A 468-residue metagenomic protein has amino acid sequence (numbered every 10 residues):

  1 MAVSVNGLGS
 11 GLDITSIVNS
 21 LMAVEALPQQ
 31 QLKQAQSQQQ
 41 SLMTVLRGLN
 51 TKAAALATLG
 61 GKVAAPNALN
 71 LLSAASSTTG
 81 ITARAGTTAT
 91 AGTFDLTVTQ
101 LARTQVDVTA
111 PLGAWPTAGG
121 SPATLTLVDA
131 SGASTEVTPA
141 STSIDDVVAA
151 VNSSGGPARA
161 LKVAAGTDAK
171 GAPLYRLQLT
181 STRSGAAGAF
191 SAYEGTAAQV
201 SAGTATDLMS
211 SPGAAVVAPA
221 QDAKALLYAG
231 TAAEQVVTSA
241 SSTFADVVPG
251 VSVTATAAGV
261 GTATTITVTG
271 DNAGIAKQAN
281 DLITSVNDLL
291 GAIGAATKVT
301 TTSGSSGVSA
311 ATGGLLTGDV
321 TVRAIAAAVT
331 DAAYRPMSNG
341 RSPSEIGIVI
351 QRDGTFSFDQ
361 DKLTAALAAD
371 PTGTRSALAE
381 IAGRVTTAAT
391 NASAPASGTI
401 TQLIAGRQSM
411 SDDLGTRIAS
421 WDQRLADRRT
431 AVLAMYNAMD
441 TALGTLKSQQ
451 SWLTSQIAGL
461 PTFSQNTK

Functional and structural regions predicted by a protein language model:
M1-K33, S37, N50, A54 (+4 more regions): Bacterial flagellar/type III secretion structural subunits and associated motility module proteins, recognized via
Q40-M43: Juxtamembrane membrane-water interface segments immediately C-terminal to a transmembrane helix
V45-G48, G444-L446: Amphipathic, heptad-repeat-like alpha-helical segments
A165, T297-V308: Short, glycine/acidic-rich hinge or "gate" loops at secondary-structure transitions that mediate conformational
G188-F190, A332, L446-T454: Amphipathic alpha-helical coiled-coil segments
G294-T297, T301, R429-D440, Q449-I457 (+1 more regions): Structured, hydrophobic secondary-structure cores that serve as assembly/anchoring elements
Q423, N437, T441-G444: Extended, heptad-repeat alpha-helical coiled-coil/oligomerization scaffolds
